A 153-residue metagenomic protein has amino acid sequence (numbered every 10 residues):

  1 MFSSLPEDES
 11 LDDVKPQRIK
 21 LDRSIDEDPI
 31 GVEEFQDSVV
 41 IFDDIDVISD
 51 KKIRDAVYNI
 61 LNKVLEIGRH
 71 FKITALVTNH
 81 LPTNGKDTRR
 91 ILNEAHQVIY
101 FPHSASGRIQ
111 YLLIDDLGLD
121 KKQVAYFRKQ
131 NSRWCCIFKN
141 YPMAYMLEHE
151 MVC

Functional and structural regions predicted by a protein language model:
M1: Glycine-rich phosphate-binding P-loop
S4-D8, K20-L119: Conserved P-loop NTPase motor cores
S10-S24, E150-V152: Active-site regions of enzymes building and remodeling cell-envelope glycoconjugates
Q97, Q130-C153: Conserved P-loop NTPase motor module
Q123-V124: Low-complexity, highly charged intrinsically disordered N-terminal segments that act as targeting/localization
